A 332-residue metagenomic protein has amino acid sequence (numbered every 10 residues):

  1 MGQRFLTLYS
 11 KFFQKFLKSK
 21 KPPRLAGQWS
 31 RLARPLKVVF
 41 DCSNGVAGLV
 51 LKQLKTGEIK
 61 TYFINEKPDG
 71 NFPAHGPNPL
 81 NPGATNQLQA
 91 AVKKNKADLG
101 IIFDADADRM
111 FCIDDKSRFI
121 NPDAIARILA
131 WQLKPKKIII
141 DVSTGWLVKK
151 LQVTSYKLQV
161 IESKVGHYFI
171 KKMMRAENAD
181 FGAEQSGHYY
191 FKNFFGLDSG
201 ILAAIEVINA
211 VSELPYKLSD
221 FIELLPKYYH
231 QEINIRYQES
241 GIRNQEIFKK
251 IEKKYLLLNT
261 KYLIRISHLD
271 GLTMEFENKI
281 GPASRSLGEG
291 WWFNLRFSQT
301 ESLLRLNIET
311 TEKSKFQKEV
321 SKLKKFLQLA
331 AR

Functional and structural regions predicted by a protein language model:
M1-K21, L32-N95: Gly/Ser/Thr-enriched, mixed-charge loops and adjacent short helices that form phosphate/oxyanion-binding elements
L25-A26, I280-E289: Glycine-biased, low-complexity coil/linker segments
S43-G48, A107-D108, T144-W146, E312: Gly/Ser/Thr-rich loops at beta-strand to alpha-helix junctions that form or flank small-molecule/cofactor-binding
L51, L88, L129-L133, A204-V211: Buried hydrophobic packing segments
E58, Q87-K150: Replace "Mg2+/Mn2+-dependent" with "divalent metal-dependent
P135-L151, L158-K279, G290-R332: Phosphate-binding and adjacent anionic-ligand microenvironments
